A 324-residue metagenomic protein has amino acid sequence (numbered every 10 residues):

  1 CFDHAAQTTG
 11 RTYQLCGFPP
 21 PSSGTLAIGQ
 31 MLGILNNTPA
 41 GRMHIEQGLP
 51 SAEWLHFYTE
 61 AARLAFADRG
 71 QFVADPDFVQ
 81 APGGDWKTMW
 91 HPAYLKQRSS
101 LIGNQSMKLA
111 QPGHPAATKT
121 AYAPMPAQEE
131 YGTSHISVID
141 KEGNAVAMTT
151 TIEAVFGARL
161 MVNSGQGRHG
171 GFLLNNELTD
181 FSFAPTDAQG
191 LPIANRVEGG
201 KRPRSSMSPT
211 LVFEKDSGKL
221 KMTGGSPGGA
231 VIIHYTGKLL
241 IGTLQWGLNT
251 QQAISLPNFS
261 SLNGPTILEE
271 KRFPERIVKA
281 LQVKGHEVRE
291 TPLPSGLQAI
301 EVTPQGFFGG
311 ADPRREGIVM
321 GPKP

Functional and structural regions predicted by a protein language model:
C1-E60: Structured, charged N-terminal subsegments at the starts of enzyme catalytic cores and at intra-chain domain/subunit
C1-G10, K96-Q128, G171-M207, L211: Active-site Gly/Thr loop motif
Y13-P20, A27-M31, I136-V138, A145-T149 (+2 more regions): Short, well-ordered beta-strand elements
Q30-T38, G48, L173, G225-L248: Alpha-helical support elements that line or immediately flank enzyme active sites and cofactor-binding pockets
N37-I152, R168, T186: Internal maturation/activation junctions in enzymes
I139, N144-D216, I233, W246 (+1 more regions): Active-site rim segments in enzyme catalytic domains, especially the processed small/beta chain of N-terminal
E142, A184, G200-R202, T236-G237 (+2 more regions): Extended C-terminal subregions enriched in glycine
